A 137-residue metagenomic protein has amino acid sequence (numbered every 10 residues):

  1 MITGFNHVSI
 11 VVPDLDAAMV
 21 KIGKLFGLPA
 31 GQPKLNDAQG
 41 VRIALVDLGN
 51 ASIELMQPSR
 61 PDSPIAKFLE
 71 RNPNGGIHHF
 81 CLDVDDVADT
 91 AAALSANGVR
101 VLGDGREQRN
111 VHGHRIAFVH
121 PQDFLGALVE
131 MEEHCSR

Functional and structural regions predicted by a protein language model:
M1-V41, S63: Long, hydrophobic N-terminal alpha-helical segment
F5-P13, A44-D47, K67-A93, A117: Vicinal oxygen chelate
A18-K21, T90-L94: Hydrophobic side chains in well-ordered alpha-helices
L25, L55-P64, F68-L69: Conserved secondary-structure micro-motifs at functional edges
P33-D37, P64-R71, N97, R106-Q108: Short, tandemly repeated low-complexity microdomains enriched for cysteine and small residues
K34-S52, M56: Generic amphipathic, hydrophobic interface segment in small proteins and small subunits
A44-D47, E54, A91-R137: Vicinal oxygen chelate
G49-I53, R60-D62, V87: Short, charged/polar surface micro-motifs in flexible loops or helix N-caps
